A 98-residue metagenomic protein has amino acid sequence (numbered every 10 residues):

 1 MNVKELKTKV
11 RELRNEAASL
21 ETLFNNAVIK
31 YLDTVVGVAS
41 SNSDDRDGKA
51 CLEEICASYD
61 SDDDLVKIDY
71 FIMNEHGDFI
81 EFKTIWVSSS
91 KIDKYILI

Functional and structural regions predicted by a protein language model:
M1-E12, I29, D93-I98: Short intrinsically disordered terminal tails
N2, N15, N25-N26, N42 (+1 more regions): Detector for Asparagine
V3-L6, N25-V28, G48-K49, L65: Short amphipathic alpha-helical segments that mediate assembly, nucleic-acid/protein binding, or membrane association
L6, V10-L13, A17-F24: Long amphipathic alpha-helices with heptad-repeat character, especially coiled-coil-forming segments used
E16, L23, D78, I96-L97: Generic marker of "main functional regions" within proteins
L32-I92: Acidic, low-complexity, intrinsically disordered interaction modules
